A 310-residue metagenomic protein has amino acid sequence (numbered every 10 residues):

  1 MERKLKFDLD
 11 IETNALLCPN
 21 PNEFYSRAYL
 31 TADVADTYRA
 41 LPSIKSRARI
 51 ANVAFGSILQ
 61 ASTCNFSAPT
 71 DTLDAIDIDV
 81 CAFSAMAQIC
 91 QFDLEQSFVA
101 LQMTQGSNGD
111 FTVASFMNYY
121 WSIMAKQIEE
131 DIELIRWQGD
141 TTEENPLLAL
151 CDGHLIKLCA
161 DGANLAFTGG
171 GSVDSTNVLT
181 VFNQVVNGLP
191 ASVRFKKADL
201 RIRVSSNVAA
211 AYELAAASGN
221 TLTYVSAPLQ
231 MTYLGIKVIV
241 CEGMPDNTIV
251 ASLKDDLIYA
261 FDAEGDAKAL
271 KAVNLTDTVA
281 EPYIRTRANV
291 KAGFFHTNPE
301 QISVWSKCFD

Functional and structural regions predicted by a protein language model:
M1-G56, C151-G170, E213-D310: Sequence/fold signature of self-assembling virion shell proteins
C18-L101: Assembly/oligomerization interface modules of large self-assembling protein complexes
S84, W121, K197-D199, Y283: Extracellular structured ligand-interaction cores
Q91, S206-V208, E242, V290: Short, flexible loop/turn elements at secondary-structure junctions
S97-F98, E133, A211-E213: Short helix/loop capping segments that flank catalytic or ligand/cofactor-binding pockets
A100-N187, K307: Alpha-helical scaffold segments that mediate packing/assembly in large oligomeric complexes
L179-S218: Ordered core of a single globular domain
